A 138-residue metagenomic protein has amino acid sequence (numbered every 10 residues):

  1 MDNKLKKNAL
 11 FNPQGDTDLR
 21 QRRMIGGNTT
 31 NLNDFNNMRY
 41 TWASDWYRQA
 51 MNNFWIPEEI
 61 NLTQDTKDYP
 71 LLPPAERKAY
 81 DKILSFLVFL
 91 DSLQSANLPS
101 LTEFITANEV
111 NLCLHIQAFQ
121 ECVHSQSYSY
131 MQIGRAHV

Functional and structural regions predicted by a protein language model:
D2-R135: Non-heme di-metal
